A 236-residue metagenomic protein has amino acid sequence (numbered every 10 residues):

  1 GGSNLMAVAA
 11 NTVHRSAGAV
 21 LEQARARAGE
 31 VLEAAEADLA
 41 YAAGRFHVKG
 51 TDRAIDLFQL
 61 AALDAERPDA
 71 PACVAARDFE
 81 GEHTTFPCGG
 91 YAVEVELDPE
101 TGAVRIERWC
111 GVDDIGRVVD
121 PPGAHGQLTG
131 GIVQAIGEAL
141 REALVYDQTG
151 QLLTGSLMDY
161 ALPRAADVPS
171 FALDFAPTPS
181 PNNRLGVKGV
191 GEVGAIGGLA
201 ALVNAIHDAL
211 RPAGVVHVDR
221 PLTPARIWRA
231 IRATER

Functional and structural regions predicted by a protein language model:
G1-R236: Cofactor-binding beta-sheet edge motifs in enzyme active sites
